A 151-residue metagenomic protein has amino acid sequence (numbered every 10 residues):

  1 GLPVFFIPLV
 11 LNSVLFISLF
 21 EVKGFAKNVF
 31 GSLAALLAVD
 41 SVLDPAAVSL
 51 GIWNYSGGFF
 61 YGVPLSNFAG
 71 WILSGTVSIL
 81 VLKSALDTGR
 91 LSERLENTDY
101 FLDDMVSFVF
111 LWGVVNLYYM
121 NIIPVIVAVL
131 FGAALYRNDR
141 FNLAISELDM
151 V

Functional and structural regions predicted by a protein language model:
G1-V151: Aromatic-rich, lipid-facing transmembrane alpha helices and their immediate juxtamembrane interface loops in integral
